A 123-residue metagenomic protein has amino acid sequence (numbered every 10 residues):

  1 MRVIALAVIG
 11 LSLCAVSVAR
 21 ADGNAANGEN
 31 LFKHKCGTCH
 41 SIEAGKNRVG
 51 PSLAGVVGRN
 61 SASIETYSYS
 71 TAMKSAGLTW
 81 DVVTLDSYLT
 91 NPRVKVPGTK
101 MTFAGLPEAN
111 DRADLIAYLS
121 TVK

Functional and structural regions predicted by a protein language model:
M1-I4: Positively charged n-region of N-terminal signal peptides that target proteins for export
L6-A15: Bacterial N-terminal signal peptides
A15-K33, I42, V49: Electrostatic cytochrome c docking/interface patches
N27-L31, R48, S52, S68 (+3 more regions): Extracytoplasmic/secreted proteins, especially bacterial periplasmic and envelope-associated proteins
G37, A54: Cys/His/Pro-rich metal-binding microdomains
H40-K46, G58: Detector for the c-type heme attachment site
E65-D86: Short Fe-S-cluster ligation motifs
T79-K123: C-terminal capping alpha-helices of c-type cytochrome domains
